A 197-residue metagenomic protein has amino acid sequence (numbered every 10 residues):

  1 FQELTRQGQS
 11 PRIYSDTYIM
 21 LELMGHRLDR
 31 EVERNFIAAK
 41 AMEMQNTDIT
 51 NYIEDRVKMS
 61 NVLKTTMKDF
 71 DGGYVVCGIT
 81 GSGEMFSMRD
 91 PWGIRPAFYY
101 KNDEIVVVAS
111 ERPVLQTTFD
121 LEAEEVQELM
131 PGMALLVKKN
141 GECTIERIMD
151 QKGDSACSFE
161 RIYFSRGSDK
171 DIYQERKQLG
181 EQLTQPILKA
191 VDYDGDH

Functional and structural regions predicted by a protein language model:
F1-M130, L136-H197: Conserved short alpha-helical segments that host acidic/polar catalytic motifs at enzyme active sites
